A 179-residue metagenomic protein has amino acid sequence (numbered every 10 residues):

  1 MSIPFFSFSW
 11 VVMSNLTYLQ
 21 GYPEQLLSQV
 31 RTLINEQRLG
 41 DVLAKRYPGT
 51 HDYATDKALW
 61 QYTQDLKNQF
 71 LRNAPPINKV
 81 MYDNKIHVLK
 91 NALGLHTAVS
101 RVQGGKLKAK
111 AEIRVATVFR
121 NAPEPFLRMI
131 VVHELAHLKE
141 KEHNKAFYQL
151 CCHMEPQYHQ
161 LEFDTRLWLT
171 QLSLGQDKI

Functional and structural regions predicted by a protein language model:
S2-R128, L138-I179: Active-site-proximal or metal-binding-adjacent scaffold patches in catalytic folds
V131: Walker B beta-strand of ABC/ABC-like P-loop ATPase nucleotide-binding domains, specifically the conserved hydrophobic
E134: Walker B catalytic acidic pair
